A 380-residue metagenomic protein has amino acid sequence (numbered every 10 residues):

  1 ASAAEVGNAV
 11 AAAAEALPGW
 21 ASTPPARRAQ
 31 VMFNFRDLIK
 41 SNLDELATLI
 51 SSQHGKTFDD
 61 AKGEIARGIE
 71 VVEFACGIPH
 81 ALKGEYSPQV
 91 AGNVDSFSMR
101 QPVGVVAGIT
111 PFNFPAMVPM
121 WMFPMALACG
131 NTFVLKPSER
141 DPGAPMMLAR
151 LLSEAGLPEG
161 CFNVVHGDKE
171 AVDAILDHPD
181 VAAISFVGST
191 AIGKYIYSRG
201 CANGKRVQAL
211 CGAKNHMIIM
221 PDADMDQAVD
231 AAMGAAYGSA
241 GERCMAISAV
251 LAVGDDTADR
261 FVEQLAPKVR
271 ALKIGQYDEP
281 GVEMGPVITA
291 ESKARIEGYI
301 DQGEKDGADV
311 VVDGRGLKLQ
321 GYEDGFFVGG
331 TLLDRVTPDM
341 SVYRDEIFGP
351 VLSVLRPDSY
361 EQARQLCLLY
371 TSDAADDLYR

Functional and structural regions predicted by a protein language model:
S2-L82, N93: Glycine-rich loop-to-alpha-helix module at the N-terminal edge of alpha/beta enzyme cores
A21, H54, V164, P221 (+2 more regions): A structural signal for short, well-ordered beta-strand elements
R28, I50, V72, G130 (+8 more regions): Residue-level signal for inorganic ion chemistry
N34, L38, N42, M147 (+6 more regions): Generic non-transmembrane alpha-helical segments
G84-Q227, P357: Rossmann-like NAD(P) dinucleotide-binding subdomain of oxidoreductase/dehydrogenase enzymes
A183, A191-T337, S359-E361, Q365-L368: ALDH superfamily catalytic-core signature
Y343: Short, solvent-exposed loop/beta-turn-alpha elements that line the ligand-binding surface or hinge of extracytoplasmic
Y370-R380: Single conserved hydrophobic/aromatic residue that forms the stacking wall/gate of nucleotide- or nucleobase-binding
